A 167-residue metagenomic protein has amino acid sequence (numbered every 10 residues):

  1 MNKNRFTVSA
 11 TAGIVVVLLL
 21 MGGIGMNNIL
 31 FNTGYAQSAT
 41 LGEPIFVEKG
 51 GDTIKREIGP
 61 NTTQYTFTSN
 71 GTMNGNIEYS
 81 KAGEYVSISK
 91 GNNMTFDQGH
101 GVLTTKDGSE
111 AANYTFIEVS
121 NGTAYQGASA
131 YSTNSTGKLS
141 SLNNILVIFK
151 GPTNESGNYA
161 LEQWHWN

Functional and structural regions predicted by a protein language model:
N2-G13: N-terminal Sec-pathway targeting helices
R5-F6, G25-N167: Beta-strand-enriched cores of mature, soluble protein domains
I14-G25: Hydrophobic core
